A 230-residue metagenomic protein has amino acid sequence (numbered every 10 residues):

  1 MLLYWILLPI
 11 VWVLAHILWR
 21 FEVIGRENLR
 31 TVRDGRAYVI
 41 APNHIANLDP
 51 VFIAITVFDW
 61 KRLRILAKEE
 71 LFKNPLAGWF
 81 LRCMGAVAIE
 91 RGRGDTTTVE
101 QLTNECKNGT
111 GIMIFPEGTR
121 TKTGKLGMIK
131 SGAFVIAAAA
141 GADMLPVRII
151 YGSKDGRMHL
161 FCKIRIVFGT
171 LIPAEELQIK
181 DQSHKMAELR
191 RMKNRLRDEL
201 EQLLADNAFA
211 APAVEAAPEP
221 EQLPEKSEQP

Functional and structural regions predicted by a protein language model:
M1-N28, D59, P75-M84: A transmembrane-helix-recognition feature enriched in membrane-embedded lipid enzymes and envelope glyco-/phospholipid
L14, C83-A88, P116-T119: Short, basic, glycine/proline-bearing loop/turn elements
L14-R20, P42-N43, A88-G92, T123-G124: Short, flexible loop segments at the rims of nucleotide/cofactor-binding pockets, characterized by
R20-I24, R93-T98: Glycine-rich, highly charged phosphate/nucleotide-binding loops
G25, A67-K68, G85, F115-E117 (+1 more regions): A secondary-structure boundary/capping signal
N28-R33, T103-N104: Short amphipathic alpha-helix with an adjacent loop that forms part of the alpha/beta core around
V32-R93: Catalytic core of membrane glycerolipid acyltransferases/transacylases, capturing the structured, soluble-facing
T97-P230: Non-catalytic C-terminal accessory region of glycerolipid acyltransferases and related lyso-lipid remodeling enzymes
